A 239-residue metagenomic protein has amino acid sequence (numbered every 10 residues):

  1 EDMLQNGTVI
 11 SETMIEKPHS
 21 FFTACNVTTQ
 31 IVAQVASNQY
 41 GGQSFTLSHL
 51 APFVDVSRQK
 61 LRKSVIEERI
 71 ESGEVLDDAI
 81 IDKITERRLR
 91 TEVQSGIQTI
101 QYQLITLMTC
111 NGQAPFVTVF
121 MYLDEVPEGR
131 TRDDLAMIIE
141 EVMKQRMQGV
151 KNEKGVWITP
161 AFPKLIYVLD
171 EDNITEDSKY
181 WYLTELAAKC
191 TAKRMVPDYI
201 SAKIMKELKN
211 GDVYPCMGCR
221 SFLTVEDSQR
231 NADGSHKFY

Functional and structural regions predicted by a protein language model:
E1-Y239: Conserved catalytic cores of very large enzyme subunits
